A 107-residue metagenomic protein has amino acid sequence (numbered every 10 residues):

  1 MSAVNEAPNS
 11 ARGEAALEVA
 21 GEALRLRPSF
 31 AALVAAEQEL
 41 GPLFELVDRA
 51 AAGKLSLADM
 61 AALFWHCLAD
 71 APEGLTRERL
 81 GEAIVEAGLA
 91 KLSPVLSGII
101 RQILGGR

Functional and structural regions predicted by a protein language model:
M1-A23, Q38-L55, A69-R107: Charged interaction scaffolds used for protein-protein
R27-P28: Short linear motifs in exposed loops
A32-L33: Short, surface-exposed beta-strand-loop junctions and turns on beta-sheet-rich folds
S56-M60: Catalytic-loop motifs flanking and including active-site residues across diverse enzymes
A61-D70: Short, hydrophobic/amphipathic alpha-helical patches that form generic packing surfaces within helical domains
